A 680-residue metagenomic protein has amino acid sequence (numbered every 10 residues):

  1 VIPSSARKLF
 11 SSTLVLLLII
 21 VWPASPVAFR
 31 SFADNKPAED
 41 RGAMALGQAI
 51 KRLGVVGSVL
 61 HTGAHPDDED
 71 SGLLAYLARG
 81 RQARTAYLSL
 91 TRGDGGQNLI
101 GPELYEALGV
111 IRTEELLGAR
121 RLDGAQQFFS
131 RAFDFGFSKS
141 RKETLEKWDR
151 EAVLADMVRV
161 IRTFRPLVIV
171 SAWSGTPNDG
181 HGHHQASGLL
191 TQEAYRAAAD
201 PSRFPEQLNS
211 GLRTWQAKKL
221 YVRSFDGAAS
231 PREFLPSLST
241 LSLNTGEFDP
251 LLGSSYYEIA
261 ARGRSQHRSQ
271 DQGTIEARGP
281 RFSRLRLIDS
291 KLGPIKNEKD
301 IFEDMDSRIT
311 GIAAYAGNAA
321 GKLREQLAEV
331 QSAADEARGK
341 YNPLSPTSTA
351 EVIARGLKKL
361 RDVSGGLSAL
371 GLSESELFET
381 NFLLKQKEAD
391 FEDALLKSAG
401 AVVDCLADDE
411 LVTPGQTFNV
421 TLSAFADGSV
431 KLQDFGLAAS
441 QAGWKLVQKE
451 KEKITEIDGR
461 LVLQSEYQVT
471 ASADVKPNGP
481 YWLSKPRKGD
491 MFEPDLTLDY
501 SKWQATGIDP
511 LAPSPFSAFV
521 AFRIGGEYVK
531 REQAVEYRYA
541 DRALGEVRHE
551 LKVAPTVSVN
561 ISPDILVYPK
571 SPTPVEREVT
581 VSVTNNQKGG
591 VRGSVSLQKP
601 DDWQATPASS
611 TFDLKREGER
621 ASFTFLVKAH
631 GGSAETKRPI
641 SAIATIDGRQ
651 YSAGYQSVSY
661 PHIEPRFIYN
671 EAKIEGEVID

Functional and structural regions predicted by a protein language model:
S12-V27: Bacterial N-terminal signal peptides
F29-P205, D226: Active-site beta-strand->loop->alpha-helix modules in alpha/beta enzyme cores, enriched in Gly/His/Asp(Glu)
A45, A197-L396, V402: The feature marks non-catalytic terminal segments
G57-L60, Y660-D680: An acidic-aromatic substrate-binding cleft motif
D306-D427, K431-D434, P513-P555, N560-K570 (+5 more regions): Histidine-centered catalytic/metal-binding microenvironments
T417-Q448, P480-K485, P515-R523, R577-W603 (+3 more regions): Beta-strand-rich binding/interaction modules
K453-Q464, F612-A621: Short proline/glycine- and polar residue-rich coil/turn motifs
A471-F516, A629-I640: Short glycine/proline/serine/threonine-rich loop/turn segments at secondary-structure transition edges
